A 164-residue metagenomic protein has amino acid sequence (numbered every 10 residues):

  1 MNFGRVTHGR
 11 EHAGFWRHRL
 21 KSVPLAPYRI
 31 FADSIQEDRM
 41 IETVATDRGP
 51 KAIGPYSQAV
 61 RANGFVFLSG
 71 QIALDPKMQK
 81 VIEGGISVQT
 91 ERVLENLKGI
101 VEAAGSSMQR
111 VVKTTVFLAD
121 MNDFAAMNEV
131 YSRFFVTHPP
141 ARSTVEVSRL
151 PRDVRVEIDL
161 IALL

Functional and structural regions predicted by a protein language model:
M1-E37: Intrinsic disorder/low-complexity segments
D38-L164: Short, polar/acidic, helix-capping and beta-turn segments at strand->helix junctions that line the mouths
